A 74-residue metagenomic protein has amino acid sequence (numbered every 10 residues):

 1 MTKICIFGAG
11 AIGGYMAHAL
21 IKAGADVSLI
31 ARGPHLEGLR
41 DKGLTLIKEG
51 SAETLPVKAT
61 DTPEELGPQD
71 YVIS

Functional and structural regions predicted by a protein language model:
M1-L44, K48: NAD(P)+-binding Rossmann beta1-loop-alpha1 motif at the extreme N-terminus of oxidoreductases
L20, A52, E64-L66: Generic structural signal for beta-strand residues in well-ordered domains
L44-D61: N-terminal glycine-rich dinucleotide-binding loop that anchors FAD/FMN and/or NAD(P) in oxidoreductases
V57-S74: Rossmann-like NAD(P)-binding element
